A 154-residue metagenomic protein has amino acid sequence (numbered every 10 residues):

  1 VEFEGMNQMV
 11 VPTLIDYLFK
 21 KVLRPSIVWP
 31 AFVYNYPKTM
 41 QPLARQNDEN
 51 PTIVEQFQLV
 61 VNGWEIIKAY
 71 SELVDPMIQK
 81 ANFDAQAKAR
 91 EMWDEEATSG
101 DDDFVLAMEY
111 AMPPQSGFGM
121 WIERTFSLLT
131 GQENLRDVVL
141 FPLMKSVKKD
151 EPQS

Functional and structural regions predicted by a protein language model:
V1-I66, A85-M112, E151-S154: Metal-assisted phosphate- and nucleotidyl-transfer catalytic regions
V33, A69, W121, T125: Hydrophobic, well-ordered secondary-structure elements that form the walls of internal hydrophobic environments
E72: Active-site environment of non-heme Fe oxygenases that use a 2-His-1-carboxylate facial triad
P76-T130, L135-P152: Active-site pocket scaffolds in enzymes
